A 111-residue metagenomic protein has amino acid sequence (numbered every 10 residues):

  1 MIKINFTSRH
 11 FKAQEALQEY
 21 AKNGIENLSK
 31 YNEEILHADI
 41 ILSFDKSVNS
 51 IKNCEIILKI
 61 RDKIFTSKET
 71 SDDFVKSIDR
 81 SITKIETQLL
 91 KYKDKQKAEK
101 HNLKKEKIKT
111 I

Functional and structural regions predicted by a protein language model:
M1-I111: N-terminal, polar/charged subdomain of small-to-medium soluble alpha/beta proteins
